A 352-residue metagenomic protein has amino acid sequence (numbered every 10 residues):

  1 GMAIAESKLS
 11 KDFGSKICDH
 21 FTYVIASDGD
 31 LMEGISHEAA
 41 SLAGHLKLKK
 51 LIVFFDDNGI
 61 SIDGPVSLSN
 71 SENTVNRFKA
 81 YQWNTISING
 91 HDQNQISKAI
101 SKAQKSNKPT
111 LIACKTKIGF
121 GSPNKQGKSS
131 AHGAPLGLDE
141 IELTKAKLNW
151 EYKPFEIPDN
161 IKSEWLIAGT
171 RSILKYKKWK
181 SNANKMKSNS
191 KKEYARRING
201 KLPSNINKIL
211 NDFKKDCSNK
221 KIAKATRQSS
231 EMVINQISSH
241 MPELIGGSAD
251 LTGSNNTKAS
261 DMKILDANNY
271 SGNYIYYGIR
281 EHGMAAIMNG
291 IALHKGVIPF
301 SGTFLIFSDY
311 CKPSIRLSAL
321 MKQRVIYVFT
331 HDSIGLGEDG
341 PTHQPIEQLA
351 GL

Functional and structural regions predicted by a protein language model:
M2-N70, Y276-L352: Conserved thiamine diphosphate
I25-A26, D30-G34, I52-F54, N58-R280 (+1 more regions): Conserved acidic/glycine
